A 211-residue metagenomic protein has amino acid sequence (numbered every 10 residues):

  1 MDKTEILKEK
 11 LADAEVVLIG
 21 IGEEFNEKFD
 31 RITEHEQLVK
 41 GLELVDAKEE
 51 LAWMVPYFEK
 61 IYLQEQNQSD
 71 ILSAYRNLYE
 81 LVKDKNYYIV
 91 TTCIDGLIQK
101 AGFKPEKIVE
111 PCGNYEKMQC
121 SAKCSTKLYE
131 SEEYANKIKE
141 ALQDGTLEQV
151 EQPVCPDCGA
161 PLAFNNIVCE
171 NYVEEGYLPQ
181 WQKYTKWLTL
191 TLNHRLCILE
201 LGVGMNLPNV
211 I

Functional and structural regions predicted by a protein language model:
M1-I211: Conserved catalytic alpha/beta core of Sir2/sirtuin-type deacylases, generalized to analogous enzyme cores that bind
